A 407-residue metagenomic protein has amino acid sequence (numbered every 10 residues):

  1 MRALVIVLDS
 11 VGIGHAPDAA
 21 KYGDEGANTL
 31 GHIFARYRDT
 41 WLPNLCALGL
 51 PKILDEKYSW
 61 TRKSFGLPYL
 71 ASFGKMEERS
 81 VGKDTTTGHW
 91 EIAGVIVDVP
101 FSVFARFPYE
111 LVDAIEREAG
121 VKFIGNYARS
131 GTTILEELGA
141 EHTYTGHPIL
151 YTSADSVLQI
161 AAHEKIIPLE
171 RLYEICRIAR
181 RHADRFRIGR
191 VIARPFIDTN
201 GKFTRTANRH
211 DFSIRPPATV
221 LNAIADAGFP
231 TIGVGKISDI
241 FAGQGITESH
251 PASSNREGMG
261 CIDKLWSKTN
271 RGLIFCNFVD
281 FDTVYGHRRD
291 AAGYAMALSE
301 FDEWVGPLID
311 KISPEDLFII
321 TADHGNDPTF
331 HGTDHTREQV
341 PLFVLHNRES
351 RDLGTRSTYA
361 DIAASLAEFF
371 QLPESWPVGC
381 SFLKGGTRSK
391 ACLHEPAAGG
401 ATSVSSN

Functional and structural regions predicted by a protein language model:
M1-N407: Feature captures the catalytic ectodomains and active-site-proximal regions of enzymes that hydrolyze or transfer
